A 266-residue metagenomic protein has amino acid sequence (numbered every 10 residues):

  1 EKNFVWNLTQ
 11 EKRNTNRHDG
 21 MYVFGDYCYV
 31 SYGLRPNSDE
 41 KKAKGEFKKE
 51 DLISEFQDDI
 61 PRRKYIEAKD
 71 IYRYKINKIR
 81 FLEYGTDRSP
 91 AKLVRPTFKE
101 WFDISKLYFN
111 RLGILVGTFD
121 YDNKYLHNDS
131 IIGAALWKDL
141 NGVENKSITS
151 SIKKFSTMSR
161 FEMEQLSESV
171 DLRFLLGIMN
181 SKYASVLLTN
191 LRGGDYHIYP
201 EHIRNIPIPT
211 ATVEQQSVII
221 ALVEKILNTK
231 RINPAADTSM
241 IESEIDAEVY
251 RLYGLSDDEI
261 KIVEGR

Functional and structural regions predicted by a protein language model:
E1-K2, N7: Domain-scale recognition of functional cores that engage charged ligands
N7-E11, T212, S256: Ser/Thr-centered flexible coil motifs
K12-E214: Polybasic, glycine- and aromatic-enriched phosphate-binding surface used to engage nucleic acids
L176, I220-V223, E242, D246: Hydrophobic face of alpha-helices
V186, N190, N233-P234, E259-I260: Short, flexible/disordered secondary-structure transition segments
P207-I232: Amphipathic alpha-helical segments
K230-M240: Short, Lys/Glu-rich amphipathic helical modules
M240-R266: Conserved AMP-binding
